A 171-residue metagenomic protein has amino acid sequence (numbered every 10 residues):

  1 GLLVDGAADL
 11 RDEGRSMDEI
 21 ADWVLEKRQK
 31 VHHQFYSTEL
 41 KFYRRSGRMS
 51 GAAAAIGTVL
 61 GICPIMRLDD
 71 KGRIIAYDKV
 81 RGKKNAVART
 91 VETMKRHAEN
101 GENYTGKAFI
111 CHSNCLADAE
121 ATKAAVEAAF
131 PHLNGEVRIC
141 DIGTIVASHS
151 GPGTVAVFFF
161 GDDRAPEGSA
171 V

Functional and structural regions predicted by a protein language model:
G1-V171: Mixed-charge interfacial surface used for oligomerization/domain docking and macromolecular partner engagement
